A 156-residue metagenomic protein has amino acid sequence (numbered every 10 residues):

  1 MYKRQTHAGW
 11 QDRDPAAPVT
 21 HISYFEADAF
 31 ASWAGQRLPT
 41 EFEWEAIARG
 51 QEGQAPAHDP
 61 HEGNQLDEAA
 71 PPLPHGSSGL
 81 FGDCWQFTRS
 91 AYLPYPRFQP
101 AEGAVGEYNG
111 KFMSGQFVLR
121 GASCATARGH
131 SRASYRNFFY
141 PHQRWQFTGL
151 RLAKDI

Functional and structural regions predicted by a protein language model:
M1: Active-site loops and adjacent core secondary-structure elements that bind or stabilize anionic groups
R4-R132: Functional-site microenvironments in short loops/helix caps that host divalent-cation chemistry
G106-K111, N137-R144: Short proline/glycine-enriched turn/loop segments at secondary-structure junctions
W145-I156: Short, structured beta-strand segments at or near domain termini in extracellular proteins/domains
